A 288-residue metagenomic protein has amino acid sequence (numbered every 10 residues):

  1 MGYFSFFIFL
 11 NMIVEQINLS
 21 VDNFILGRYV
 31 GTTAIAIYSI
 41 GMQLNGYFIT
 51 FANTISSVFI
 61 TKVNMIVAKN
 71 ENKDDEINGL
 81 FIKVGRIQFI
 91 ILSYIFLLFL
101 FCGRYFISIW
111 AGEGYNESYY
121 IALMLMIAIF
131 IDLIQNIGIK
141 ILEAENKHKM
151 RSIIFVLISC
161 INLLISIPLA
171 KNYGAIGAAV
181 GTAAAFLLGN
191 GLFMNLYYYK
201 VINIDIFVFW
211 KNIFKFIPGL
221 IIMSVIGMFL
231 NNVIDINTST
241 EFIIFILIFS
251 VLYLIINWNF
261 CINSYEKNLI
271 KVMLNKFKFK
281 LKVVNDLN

Functional and structural regions predicted by a protein language model:
M1-F4, F24-G46, N116-Y120: Interfacial/gating helices of multi-pass transporter permease domains
M1-L19, K62-G79, Y199-F214, N268-V272 (+1 more regions): Interhelical loop/hinge segments that connect adjacent transmembrane helices in multipass membrane
G2-S5, I55, N72-C102, Y119-L125 (+1 more regions): Interfacial transmembrane-helix starts/ends
N11, E15-L19, M42-N45, I49 (+7 more regions): Short runs within selected transmembrane alpha-helices of multi-pass transporters and secretion channels
N18-L26, V30, F59, C102-I107: Hydrophobic/aromatic end-of-helix segments at the C-terminal termini of transmembrane alpha-helices
G41, N45-G85, F89, I139-A144: Helix-loop junctions and terminal segments of transmembrane helices in multi-pass membrane transport/translocation
Y94-E113, P168, N172, F229 (+1 more regions): Short membrane-interface helical motifs at transmembrane helix boundaries in multi-pass membrane transporters
I204-D205, M228-N288: Membrane-proximal transmembrane or re-entrant/amphipathic helices at the cytosolic face
